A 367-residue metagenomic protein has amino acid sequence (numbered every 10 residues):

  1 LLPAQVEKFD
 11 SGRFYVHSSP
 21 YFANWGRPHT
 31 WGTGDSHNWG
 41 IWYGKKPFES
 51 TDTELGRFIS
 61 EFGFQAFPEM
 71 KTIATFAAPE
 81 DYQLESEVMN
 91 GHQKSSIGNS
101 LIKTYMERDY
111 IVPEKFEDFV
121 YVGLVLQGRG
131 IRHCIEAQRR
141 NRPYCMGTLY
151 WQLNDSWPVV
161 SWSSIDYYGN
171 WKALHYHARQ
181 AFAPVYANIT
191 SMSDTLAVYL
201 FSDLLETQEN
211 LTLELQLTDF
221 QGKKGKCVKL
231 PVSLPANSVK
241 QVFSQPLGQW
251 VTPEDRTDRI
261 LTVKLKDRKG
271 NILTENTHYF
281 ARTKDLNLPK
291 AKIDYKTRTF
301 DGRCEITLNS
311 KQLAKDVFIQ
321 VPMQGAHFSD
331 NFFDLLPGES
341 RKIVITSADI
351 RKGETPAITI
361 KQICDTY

Functional and structural regions predicted by a protein language model:
P3-E7, H17-S19, A23-H29, T33-E209: Substrate-binding clefts and catalytic carboxylate motifs of secreted carbohydrate-active enzymes
F182-L200, L213-L215, K292-D301, F332-D334: Beta-sheet-dominated interaction scaffolds and their linkers
L196, L211-L213, V228-L230, F243 (+6 more regions): Hydrophobic residues positioned within well-ordered beta-strands of beta-sheet architectures
A197-L204, Q216, E305-K311, T346: Short edge beta-strand/loop segments characteristic of extracellular beta-sandwich folds
D203-N210, K223, S310-F318, R351-K352: A short beta-turn/strand-edge loop motif at beta-sheet boundaries
L211-D255, Q324-K352: Intrinsically disordered, low-complexity Pro/Gly/Ser/Thr-rich segments with frequent PxxP/GP/PP motifs and embedded
Q241-K290, T346-Y367: Terminal connector regions
L288-P337, I343-T346: C-terminal accessory/binding modules appended to enzymatic or scaffolding proteins
